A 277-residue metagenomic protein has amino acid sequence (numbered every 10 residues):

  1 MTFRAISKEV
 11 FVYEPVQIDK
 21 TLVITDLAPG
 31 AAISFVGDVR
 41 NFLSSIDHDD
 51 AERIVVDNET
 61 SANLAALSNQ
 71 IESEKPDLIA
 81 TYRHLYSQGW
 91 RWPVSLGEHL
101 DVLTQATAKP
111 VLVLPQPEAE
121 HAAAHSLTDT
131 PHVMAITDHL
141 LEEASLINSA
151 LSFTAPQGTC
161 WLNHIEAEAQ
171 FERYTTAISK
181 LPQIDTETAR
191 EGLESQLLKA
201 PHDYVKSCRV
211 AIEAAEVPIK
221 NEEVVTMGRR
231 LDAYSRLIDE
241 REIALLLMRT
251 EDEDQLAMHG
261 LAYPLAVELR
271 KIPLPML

Functional and structural regions predicted by a protein language model:
M1-T60, D129-E191, E213-V217, L277: Small/aliphatic-rich secondary-structure junction motif
M1-V16, A28-A31, R40-Q88, A106 (+2 more regions): Structural beta-alpha unit
D38, A66-Q70, L146-S149, R236-L237 (+1 more regions): A short acidic, amphipathic alpha-helical/loop segment
H48, P76, A108-K109, G158 (+1 more regions): A short helix->loop->beta-strand "cap" motif at the edges of active sites that frequently abuts
A80-R83, P110-P117, R249, P273-L277: Short beta-strand elements of ligand-binding domains
T81-A106, E120-H121, T128-T130, D239-E268: Glycine-rich, Arg-bearing micro-motifs that act as flexible, cationic patches
A124, E172-T176, Y234-R236: Short, well-ordered secondary-structure micro-motifs
D185-D203: A short acidic, glycine-rich active-site loop that binds or catalyzes chemistry on phosphate/adenosine moieties
